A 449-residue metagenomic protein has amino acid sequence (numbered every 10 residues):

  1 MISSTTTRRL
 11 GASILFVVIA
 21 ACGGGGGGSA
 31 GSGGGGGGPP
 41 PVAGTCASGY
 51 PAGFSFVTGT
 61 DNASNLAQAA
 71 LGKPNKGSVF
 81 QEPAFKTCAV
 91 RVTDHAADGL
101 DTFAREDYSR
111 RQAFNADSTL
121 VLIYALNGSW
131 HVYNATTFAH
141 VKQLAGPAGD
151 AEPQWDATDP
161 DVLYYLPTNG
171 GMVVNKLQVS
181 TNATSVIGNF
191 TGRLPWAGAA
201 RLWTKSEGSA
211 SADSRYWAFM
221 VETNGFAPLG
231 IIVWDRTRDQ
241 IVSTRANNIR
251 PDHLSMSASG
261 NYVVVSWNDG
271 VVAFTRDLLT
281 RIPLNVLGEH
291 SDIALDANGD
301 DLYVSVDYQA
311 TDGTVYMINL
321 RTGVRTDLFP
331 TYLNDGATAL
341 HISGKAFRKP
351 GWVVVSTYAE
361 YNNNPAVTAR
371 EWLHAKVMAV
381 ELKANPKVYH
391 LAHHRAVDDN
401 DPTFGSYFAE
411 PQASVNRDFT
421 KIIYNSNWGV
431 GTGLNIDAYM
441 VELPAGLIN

Functional and structural regions predicted by a protein language model:
I2, A12-G44: Bacterial Sec-dependent N-terminal signal peptides
F56-R91, H95: Blade/loop signatures of beta-propeller domains
G99-T102, E106-R110, A125-T168: Blade-loop segments of beta-propeller domains
T102-A104, Y108-R111, P147-D156, P195-S209 (+4 more regions): Repeated scaffold domains used in trafficking and secretory/extracellular systems, primarily beta-propellers
V121-Y124, V162-L166, W217-M220, Y262-V265 (+3 more regions): Residue position within the beta-strands of beta-propeller blades
G146-G225: Asp-box/WD-like beta-propeller blade repeats and closely related beta-sheet repeat scaffolds
A310-Y316, L328-D398: Loop/turn-rich, solvent-exposed surfaces of beta-rich toroidal or solenoidal domains
F404-N449: Blade-level signature of beta-propeller repeat domains, shared across WD40, Kelch, NHL, RCC1 and BNR/Asp-box propellers
